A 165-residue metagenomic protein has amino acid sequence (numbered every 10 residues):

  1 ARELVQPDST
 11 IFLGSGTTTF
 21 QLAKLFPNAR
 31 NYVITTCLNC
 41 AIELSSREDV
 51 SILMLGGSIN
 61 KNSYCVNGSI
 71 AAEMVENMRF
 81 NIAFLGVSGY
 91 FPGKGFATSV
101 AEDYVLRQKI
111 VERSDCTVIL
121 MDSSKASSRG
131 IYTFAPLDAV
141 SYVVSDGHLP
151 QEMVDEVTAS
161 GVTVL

Functional and structural regions predicted by a protein language model:
A1-G16, A23-N28, Y32, S45-D49: HTH-adjacent hinge/linker in prokaryotic transcriptional regulators
R2, T19-F20, A72, Y104: Short, well-ordered alpha-helical scaffold segments within catalytic/effector domains
G16-T17, S123: Active-site metal-binding loops of divalent metal-dependent hydrolases
T17-T18, C40: A generic "binding-loop/recognition-motif" signal
T35: Active-site-adjacent alpha/beta core region of enzyme catalytic domains
L38-L165: Conserved phosphate- and dinucleotide-binding cores of soluble alpha/beta proteins, encompassing both enzyme active
